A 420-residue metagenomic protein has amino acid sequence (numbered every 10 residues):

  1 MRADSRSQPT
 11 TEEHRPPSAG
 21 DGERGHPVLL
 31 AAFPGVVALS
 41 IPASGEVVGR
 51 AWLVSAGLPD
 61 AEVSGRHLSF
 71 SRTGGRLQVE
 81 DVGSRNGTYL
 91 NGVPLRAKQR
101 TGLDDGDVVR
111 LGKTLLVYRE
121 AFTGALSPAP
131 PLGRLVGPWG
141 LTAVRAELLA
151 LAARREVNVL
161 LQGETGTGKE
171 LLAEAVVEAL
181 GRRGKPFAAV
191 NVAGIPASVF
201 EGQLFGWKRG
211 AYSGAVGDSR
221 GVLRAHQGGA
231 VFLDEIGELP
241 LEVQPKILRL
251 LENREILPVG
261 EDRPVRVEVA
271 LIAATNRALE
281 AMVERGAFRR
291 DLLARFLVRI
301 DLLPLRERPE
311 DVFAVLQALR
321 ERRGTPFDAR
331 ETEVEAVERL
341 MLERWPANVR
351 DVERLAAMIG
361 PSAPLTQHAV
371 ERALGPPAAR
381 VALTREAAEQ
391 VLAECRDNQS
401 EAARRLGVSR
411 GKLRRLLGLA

Functional and structural regions predicted by a protein language model:
M1-A61, S71: Intrinsically disordered, low-complexity acidic Ser/Thr-rich regulatory segments
M1-P17, G75, Y89, E174 (+4 more regions): Bacterial C-terminal helix-turn-helix
V37-V108, G112, L303: Forkhead-associated
Q99, A153, V177-K185, G260-A270 (+2 more regions): Nucleotide-binding/hydrolysis machinery
D107-W139, Q367-H368: Conserved ASCE P-loop NTPase core motifs with emphasis on AAA+ ATPases
T123-A146, S198, E343, P377-A378: Dynamic helix-loop-helix/coil hinge segments at AAA+ ATPase domain boundaries and subdomain interfaces
L149-G214, R224-P240, E268, P304-P309: Conserved post-Walker A coupling segment in P-loop NTPases
D218-G228, F232, P240-K246, L257-N276 (+1 more regions): AAA+/SF3 P-loop NTPase mechanochemical coupling elements
